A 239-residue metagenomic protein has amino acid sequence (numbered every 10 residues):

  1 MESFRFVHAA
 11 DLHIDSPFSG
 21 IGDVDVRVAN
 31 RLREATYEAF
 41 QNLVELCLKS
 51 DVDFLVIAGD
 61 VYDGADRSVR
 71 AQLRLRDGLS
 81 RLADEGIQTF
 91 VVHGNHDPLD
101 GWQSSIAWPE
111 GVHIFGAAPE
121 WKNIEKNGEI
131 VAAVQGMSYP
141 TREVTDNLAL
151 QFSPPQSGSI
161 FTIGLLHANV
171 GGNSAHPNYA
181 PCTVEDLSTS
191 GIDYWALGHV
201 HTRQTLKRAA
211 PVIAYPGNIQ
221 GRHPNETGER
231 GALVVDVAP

Functional and structural regions predicted by a protein language model:
M1-L73: N-terminal active-site segment of His-dependent metallophosphoesterases
F54, A65-A214, N218-D236: His/Asp/Glu-rich metal-coordinating catalytic cores of metallo-dependent phosphodiesterases/hydrolases acting on
